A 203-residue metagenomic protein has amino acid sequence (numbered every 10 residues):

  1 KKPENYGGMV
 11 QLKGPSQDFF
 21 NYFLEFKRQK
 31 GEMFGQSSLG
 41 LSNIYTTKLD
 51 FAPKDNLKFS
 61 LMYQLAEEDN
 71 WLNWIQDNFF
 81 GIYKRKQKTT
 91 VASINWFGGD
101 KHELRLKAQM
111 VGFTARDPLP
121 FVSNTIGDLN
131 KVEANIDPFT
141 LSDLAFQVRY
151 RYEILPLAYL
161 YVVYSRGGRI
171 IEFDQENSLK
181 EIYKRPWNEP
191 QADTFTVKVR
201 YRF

Functional and structural regions predicted by a protein language model:
K1-F203: Exposed, low-structure sequence patches enriched in small/polar residues
